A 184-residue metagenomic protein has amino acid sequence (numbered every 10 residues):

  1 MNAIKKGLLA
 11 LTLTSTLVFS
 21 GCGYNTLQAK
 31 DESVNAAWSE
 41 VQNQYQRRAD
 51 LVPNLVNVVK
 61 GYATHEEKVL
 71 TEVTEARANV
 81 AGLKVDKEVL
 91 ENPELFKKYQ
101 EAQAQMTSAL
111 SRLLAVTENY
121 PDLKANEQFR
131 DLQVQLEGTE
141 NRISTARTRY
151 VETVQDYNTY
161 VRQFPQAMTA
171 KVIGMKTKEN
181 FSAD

Functional and structural regions predicted by a protein language model:
N2-D184: A helix-centric hydrophobic-segment signal that preferentially recognizes long, alpha-helical stretches used
